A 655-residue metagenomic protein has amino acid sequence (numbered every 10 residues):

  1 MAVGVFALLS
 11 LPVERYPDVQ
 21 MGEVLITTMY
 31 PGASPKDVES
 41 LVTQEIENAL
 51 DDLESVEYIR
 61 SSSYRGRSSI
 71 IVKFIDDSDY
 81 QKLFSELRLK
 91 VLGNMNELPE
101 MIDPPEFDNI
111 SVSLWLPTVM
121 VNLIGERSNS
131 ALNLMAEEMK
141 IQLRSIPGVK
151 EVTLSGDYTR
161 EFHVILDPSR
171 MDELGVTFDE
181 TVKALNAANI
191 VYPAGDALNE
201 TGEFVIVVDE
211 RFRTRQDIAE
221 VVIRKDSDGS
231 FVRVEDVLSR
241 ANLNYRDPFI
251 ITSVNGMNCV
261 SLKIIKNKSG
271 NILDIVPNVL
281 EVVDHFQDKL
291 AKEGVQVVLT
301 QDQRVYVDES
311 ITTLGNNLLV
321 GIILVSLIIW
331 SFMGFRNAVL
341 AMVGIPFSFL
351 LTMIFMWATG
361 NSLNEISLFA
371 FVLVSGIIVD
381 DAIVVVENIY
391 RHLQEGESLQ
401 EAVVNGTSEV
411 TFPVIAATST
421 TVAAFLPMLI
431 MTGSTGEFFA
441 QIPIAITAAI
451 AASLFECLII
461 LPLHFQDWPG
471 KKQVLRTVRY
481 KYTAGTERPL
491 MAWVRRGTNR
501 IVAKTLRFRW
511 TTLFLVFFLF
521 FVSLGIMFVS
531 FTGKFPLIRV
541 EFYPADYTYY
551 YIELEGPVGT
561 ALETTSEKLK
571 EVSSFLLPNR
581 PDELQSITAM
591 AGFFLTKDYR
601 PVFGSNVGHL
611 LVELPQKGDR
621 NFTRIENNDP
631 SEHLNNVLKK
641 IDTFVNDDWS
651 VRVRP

Functional and structural regions predicted by a protein language model:
M1-F6, S10, L41-Y58, K73-R160 (+9 more regions): Surface-exposed amphipathic alpha-helical segments in non-transmembrane regions that serve as interaction surfaces
M1-V13, V410, K481-R539: Signature of alpha-helical transmembrane segments and their immediate interfacial
F6-R15, I323-S331, F335-R391: Hydrophobic transmembrane alpha-helices and their membrane-interface caps in long multi-pass transport proteins
V13-Y30, S63, I110-L116, K534-V558 (+2 more regions): Membrane-proximal juxtamembrane linkers immediately C-terminal to transmembrane helices
R15-Q20, G334-G344, T359-V374, I430-T447 (+1 more regions): Membrane-water interface of transmembrane alpha-helices in multipass transporters/channels
T153-D157, I165, D236-L238, S253-L327 (+2 more regions): Juxtamembrane "pre-transmembrane" interface segments
T300, I311, V386, H392-S419 (+2 more regions): Helix-loop junctions and hydrophobic alpha-helical segments within the transmembrane domains of large membrane
S375-I389, T411-I430, E437-A484, L610: Transmembrane alpha-helices and their membrane-interface boundaries in multi-pass membrane transporters and channels
